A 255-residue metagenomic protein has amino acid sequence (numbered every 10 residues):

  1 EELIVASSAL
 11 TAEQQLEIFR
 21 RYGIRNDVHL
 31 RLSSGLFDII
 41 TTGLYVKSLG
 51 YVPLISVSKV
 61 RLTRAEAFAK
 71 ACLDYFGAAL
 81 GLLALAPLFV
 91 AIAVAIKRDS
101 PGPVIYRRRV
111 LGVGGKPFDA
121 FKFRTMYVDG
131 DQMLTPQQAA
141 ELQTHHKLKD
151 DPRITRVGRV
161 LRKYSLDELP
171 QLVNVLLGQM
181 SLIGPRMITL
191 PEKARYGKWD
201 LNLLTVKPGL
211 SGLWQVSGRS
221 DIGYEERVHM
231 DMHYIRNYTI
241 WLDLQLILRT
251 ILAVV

Functional and structural regions predicted by a protein language model:
E1-A86: N-terminal hydrophobic signal-anchor/signal peptide
L16, T63-K70, D151-G158, L190 (+2 more regions): Alpha-helical membrane and juxtamembrane elements of multi-pass inner-membrane transport and channel proteins
S34, P53, P87, P103 (+4 more regions): Proline-centered helix-kink/hinge sites
S34-D38, G43-K47, I105-R153, S211-M230: Short, glycine-rich, amphipathic interfacial segments at transmembrane boundaries or analogous
V60, M232-I235: Acyl-group handling in specialized metabolite and lipid biosynthesis
A65-M133, N174, I240, Q245-V255: A hydrophobic, helix-centered structural microdomain
H145-K207, L246-V254: A short, structured surface patch at a secondary-structure boundary
